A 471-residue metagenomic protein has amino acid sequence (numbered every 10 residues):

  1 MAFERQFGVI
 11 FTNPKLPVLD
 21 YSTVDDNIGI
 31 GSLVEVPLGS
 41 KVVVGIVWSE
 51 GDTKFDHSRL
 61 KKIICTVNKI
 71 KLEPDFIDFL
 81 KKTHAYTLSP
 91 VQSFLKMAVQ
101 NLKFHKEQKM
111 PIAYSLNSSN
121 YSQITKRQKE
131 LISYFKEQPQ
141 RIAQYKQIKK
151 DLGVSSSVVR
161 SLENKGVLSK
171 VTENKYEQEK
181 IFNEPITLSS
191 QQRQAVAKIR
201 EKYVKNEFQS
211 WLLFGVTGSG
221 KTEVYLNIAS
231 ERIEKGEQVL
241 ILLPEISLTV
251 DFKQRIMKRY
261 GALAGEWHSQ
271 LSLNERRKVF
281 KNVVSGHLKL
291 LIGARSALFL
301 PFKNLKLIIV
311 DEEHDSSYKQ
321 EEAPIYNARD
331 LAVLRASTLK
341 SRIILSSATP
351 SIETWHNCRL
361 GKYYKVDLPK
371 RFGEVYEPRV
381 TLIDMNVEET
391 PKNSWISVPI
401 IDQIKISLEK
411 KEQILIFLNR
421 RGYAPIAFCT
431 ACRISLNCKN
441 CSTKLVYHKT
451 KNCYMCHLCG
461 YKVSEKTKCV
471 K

Functional and structural regions predicted by a protein language model:
M1-S347, R359-V375, E409: Accessory, non-ATPase domains that flank or precede helicase/AAA+ motor cores in DNA-metabolism machines
S49, E266-H268, L345, D367 (+4 more regions): Structural signal for conserved beta-strand scaffold positions within catalytic alpha/beta enzyme cores
K54, L271, P350, F372 (+4 more regions): Residue-level detector of flexible, active-site-proximal loop/helix-junction positions within diverse enzyme catalytic
R59-L60, P378-L382, K468: Short, basic/glycine-rich phosphate-binding loops at helix/coil junctions that contact nucleotide phosphates
R160, V250, Q254, R277 (+4 more regions): Alpha-helical elements of the RecA-like P-loop NTPase motor core of helicases
T172, L300-P301, Y318, T354 (+2 more regions): Glycine/Thr-rich phosphate-binding loops of Rossmann-like dinucleotide-binding domains
R193, L334-R335, S341-L345, S351-A431: Conserved interdomain linker/interface between the two RecA-like ATPase lobes of SF2 helicase motors
I400, L408-K471: Cys/His-rich short segments
